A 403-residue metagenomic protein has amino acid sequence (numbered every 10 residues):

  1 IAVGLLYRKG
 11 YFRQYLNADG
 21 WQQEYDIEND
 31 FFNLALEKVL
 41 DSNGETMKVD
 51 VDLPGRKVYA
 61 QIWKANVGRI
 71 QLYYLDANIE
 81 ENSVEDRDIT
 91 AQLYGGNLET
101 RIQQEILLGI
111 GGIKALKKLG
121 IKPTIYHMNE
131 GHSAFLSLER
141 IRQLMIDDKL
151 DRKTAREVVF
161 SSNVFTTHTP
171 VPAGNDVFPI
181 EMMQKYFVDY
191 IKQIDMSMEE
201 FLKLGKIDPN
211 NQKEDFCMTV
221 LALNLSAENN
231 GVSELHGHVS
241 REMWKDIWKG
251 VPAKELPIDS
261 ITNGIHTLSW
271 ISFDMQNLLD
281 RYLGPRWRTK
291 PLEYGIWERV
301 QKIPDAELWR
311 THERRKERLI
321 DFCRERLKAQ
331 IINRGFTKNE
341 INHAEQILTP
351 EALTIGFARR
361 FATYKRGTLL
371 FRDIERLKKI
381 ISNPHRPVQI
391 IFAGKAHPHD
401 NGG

Functional and structural regions predicted by a protein language model:
I1-G403: Catalytic cores of carbohydrate-active enzymes across secretory and cytosolic contexts
